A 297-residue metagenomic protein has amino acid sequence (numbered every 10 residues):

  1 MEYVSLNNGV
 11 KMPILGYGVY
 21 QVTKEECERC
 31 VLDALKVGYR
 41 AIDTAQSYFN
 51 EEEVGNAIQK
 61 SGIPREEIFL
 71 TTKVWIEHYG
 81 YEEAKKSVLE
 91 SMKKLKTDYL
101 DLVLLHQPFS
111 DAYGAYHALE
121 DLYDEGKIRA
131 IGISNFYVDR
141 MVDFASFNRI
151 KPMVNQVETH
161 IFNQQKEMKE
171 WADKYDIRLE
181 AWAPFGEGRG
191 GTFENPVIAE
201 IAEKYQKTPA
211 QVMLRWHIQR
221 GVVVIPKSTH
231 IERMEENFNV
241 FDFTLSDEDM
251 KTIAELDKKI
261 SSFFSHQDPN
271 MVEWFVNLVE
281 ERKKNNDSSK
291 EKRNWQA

Functional and structural regions predicted by a protein language model:
M1-I68, F185, R293-A297: N-terminal binding-site loop/beta-alpha segment at the start of enzyme catalytic domains that lines or forms
M1-V4, E52-I58, V88-E90, V138-M141 (+1 more regions): Alpha-helical scaffolding within the catalytic cores of extracellular/periplasmic polymer-degrading hydrolases
N7, G55-E67, L89-K96, D121-Y123 (+2 more regions): Acidic (Asp/Glu)-rich catalytic clusters
V22-E25, T44-E53, E77-E82, P108-Y113 (+2 more regions): Acidic-and-aromatic substrate-binding clefts and catalytic sites of carbohydrate-active enzymes
V22-L35, G80-L95, G114, D139-M141 (+1 more regions): Short, acidic/polar
Y39, T97-L100, I128, P152: A structural motif
W75-D121: Glycine/small-residue-rich loop that forms an oxyanion/phosphate-binding "nest" at active or ligand-binding sites
Q107-A297: Beta/alpha (TIM)-barrel catalytic core signal, keyed to glycine-rich beta->alpha loops juxtaposed to Asp/Glu that bind
